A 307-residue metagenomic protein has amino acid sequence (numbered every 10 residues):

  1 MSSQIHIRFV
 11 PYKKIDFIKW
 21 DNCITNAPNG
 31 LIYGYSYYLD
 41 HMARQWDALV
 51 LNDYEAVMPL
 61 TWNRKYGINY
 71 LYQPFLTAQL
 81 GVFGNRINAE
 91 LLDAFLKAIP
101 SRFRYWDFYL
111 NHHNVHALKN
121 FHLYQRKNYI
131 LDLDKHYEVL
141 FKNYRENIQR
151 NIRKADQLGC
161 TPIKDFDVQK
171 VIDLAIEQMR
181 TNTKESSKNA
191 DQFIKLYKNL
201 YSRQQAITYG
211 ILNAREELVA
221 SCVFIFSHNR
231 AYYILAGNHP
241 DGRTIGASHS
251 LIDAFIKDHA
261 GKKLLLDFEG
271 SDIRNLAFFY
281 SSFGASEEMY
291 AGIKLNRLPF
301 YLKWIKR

Functional and structural regions predicted by a protein language model:
M1-K14, I18, E288, F300-R307: Short, Lys/Arg-enriched, disordered terminal segments
Q4-D53, M58-G67, N111-R243: A conserved beta-strand-loop-helix scaffold within acyl/acetyltransferase catalytic domains
R44-W46, S101-Y105, A206, G261-K263: Short, high-confidence coil segments that cap the C-terminus of an alpha-helix and link into the following beta-strand
L49-V50, R104-L110, L266-F268: Short, hydrophobic beta-strand segments that form beta-sheet elements in well-ordered domains
R64-Q79: Conserved acyl-donor/pantetheine-binding loop and adjacent beta-alpha core of acyl/acetyltransferases and related
A78-R86: The substrate-binding groove and active-site-proximal loops of carbohydrate-active enzymes, especially glycoside
A89-K127: Non-catalytic accessory segments adjacent to catalytic cores
E90-K97, N199-W304: Aromatic (often tryptophan-rich) hydrophobic motifs at membrane interfaces
